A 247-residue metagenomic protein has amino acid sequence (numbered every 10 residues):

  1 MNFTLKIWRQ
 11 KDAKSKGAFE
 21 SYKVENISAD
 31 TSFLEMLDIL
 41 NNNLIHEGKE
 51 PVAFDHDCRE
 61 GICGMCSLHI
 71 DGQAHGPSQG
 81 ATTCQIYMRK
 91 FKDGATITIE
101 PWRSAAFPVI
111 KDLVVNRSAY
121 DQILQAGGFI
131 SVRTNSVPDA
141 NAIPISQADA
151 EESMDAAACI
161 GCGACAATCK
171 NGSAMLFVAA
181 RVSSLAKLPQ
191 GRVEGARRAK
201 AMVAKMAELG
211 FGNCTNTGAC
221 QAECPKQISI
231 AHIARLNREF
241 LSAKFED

Functional and structural regions predicted by a protein language model:
M1-Y22: Eukaryote-biased recognition of intrinsically disordered, low-complexity regulatory segments
W8, V24-E25, I70-G72: Short strand-turn-strand beta-turns centered on an Asx-Gly dipeptide
E20-S32: Short, contiguous acidic and Ser/Thr-rich linear segments
T31-E50, I97-D247: Ferredoxin-type iron-sulfur electron-transfer modules in oxidoreductases and energy-metabolism complexes
E50, L68-H69: Long, hydrophobic/aromatic-enriched structural stretches that serve as scaffold segments
A53-M65: Short, structured protein-protein interaction patches enriched in aromatics and acidic/basic residues, typified by
I70-G94, I99: Glycine-rich phosphate/adenylate-binding loop and adjacent beta-alpha elements of nucleotide- or dinucleotide-binding
